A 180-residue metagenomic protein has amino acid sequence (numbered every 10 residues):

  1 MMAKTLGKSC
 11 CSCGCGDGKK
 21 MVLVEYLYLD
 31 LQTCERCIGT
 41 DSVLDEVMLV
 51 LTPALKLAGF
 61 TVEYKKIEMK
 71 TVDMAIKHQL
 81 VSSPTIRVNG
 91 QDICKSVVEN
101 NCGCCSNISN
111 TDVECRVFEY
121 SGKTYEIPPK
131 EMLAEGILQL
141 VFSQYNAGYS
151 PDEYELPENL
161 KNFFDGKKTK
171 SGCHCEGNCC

Functional and structural regions predicted by a protein language model:
M2-E25, L29-E63, I76-V81, V88 (+1 more regions): Non-globular targeting/processing and membrane-anchoring segments
E63-M69: A short acidic/basic microdomain associated with nuclease active sites
M69-A75: Short, solvent-exposed loop/turn elements at beta->coil junctions and helix N-caps that rim active or binding pockets
